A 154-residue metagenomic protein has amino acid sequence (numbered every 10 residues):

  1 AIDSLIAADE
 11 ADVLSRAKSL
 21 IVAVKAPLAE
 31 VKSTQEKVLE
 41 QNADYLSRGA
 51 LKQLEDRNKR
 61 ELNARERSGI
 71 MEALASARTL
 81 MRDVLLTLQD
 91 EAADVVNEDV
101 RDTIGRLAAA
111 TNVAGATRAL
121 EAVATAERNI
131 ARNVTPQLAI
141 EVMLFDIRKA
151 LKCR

Functional and structural regions predicted by a protein language model:
A1-T111, E127, A131, P136-V142 (+2 more regions): AAA+ P-loop NTPase domains with strong preference for DNA replication initiators and clamp-loader complexes
A109-A122: Short glycine/proline-rich, acidic loop/turn segments that cap or connect secondary-structure elements
